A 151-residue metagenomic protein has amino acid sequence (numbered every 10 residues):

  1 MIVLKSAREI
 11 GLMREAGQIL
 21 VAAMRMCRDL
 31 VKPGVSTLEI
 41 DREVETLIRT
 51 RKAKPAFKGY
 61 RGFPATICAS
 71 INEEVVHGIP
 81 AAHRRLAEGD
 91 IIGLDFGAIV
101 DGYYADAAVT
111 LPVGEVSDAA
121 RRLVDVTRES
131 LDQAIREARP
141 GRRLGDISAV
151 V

Functional and structural regions predicted by a protein language model:
M1-V151: Active-site neighborhoods and metal-handling regions in enzymes and metal-associated proteins
